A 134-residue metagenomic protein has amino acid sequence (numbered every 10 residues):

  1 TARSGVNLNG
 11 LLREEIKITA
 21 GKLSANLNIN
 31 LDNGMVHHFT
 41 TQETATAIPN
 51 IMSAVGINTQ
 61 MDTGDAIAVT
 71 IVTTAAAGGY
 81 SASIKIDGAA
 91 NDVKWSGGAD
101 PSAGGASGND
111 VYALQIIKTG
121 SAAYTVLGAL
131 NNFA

Functional and structural regions predicted by a protein language model:
A2-I86, I117-A134: Exposed extracellular interaction/assembly regions and N-terminal maturation sites
A20-G21, S107-N109: Short solvent-exposed loop/turn micro-motifs enriched in small/polar/acidic residues
M61-T63, G105-G108: A generic structural micro-feature
D87-A106: Terminal beta-strand-rich extracellular "head" domains that mediate receptor/glycan or other ligand binding
G108-K118: Extracellular disulfide-bonded cysteine-rich modules/repeats
